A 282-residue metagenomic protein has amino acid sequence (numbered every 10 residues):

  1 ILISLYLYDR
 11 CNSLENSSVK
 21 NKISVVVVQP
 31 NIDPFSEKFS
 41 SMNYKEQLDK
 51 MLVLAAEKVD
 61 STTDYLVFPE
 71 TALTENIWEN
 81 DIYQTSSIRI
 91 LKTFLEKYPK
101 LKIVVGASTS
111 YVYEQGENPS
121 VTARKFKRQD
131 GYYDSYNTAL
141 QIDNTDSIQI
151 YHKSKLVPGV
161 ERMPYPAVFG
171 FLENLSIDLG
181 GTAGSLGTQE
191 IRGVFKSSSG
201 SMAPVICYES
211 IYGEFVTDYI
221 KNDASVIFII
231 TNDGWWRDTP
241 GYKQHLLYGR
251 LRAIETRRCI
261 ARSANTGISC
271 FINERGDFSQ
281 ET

Functional and structural regions predicted by a protein language model:
I1-T282: Enzyme catalytic cores with a strong preference for nitrogen-chemistry domains
